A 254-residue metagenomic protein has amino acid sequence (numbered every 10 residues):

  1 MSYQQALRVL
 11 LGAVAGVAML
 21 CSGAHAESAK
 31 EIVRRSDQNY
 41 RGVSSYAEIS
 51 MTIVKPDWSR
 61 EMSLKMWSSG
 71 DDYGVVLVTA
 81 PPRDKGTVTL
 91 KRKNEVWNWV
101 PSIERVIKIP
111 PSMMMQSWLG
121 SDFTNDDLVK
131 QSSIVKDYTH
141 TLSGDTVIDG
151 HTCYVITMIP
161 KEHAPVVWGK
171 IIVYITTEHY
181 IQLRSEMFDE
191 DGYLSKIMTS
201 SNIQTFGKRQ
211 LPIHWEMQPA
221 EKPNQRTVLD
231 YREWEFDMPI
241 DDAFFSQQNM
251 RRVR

Functional and structural regions predicted by a protein language model:
M1-L11, S22: Bacterial N-terminal signal peptides that target proteins for export
V17-H25: C-terminal segment of classical bacterial N-terminal signal peptides
E27-S102, T141: N-terminal mature ectodomain segment of secretory-pathway/periplasmic proteins
T52, S69-D71, T79-P82, N94-E95 (+8 more regions): Solvent-exposed coil/turn segments that connect beta secondary-structure elements in extracytoplasmic/periplasmic
S59, L128-T141, G192-I197: A short, amphipathic edge element
P101-K130: Acidic/charged, solvent-exposed loop-and-adjacent secondary-structure segments enriched in E/D, K/R, S/T, and G/P
R105-K108, D126-V129, D149-S246: Gly/Pro-enriched, hydrophobic low-complexity segments that function as extracytoplasmic propeptides/linkers
V253-R254: Short, solvent-exposed mixed-charge patches
